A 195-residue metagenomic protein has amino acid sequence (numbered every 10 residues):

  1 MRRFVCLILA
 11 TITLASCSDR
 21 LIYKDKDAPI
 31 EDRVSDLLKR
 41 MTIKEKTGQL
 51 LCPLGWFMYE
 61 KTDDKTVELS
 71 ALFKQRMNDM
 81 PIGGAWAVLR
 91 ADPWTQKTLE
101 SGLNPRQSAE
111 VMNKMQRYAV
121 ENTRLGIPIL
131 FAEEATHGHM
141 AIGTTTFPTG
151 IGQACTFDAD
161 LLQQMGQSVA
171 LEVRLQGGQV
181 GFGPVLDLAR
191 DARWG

Functional and structural regions predicted by a protein language model:
R2-I8: Sec-dependent signal peptide recognition, specifically the positively charged N-region followed immediately by
T11-I12: Repetitive helical segments and hydrophobic/amphipathic motifs
A15-S16: C-terminal motif of bacterial Sec signal peptides marking the signal peptidase cleavage site
D19-G195: N-terminal beta-rich core of secreted/periplasmic extracellular enzymes
